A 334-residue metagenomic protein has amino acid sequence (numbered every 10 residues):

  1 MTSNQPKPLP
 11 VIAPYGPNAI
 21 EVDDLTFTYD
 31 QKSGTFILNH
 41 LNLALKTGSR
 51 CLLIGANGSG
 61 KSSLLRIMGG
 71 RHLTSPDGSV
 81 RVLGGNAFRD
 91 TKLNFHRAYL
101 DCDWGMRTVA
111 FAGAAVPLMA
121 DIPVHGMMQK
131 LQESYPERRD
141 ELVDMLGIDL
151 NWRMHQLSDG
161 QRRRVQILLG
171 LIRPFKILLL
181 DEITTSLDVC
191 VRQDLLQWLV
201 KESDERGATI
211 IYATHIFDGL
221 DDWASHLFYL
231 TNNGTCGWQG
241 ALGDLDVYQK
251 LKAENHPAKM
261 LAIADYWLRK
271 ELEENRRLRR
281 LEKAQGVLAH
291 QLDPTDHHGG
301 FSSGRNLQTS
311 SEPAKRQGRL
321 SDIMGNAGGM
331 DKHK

Functional and structural regions predicted by a protein language model:
T2-S49: A short, flexible loop at the N-terminus of ABC-type nucleotide-binding domains that lies
I54-A56: The feature captures the beta-strand-to-loop junction immediately N-terminal to the Walker
S63-K130: ABC ATPase nucleotide-binding domain signature region
I167: Hydrophobic anchor residue at the start of the ABC signature
E182-I183: Walker B catalytic motif
R192-R206: Helical segment within the ABC ATPase nucleotide-binding domain
A213-H215: H-loop/switch region of ABC-family ATPase nucleotide-binding domains
G234-N275: Conserved beta-strand-loop-alpha-helix hinge in the C-terminal portion of ABC ATPase nucleotide-binding domains
